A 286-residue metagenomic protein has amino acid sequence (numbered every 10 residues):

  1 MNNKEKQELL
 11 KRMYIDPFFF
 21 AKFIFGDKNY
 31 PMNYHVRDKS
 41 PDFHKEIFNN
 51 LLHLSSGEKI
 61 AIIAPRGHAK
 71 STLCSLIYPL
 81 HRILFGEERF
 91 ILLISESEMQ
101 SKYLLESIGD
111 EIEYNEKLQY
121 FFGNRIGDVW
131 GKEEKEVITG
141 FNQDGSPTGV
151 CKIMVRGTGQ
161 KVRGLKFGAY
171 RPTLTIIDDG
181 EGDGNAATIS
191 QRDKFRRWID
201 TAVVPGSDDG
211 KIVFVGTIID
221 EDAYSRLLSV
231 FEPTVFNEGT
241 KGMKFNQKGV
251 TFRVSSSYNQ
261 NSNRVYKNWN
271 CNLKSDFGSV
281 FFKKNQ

Functional and structural regions predicted by a protein language model:
M1-E58: N-terminal accessory segments
G57-I77: Walker A/P-loop
K59-A61, F90-L92, L174, K211: Residue-level preference for the first positions of well-ordered beta-strands
T72-S75, K102-E106, D222-S229: A short acidic (Asp/Glu
S75-G86: Walker A/P-loop NTP-binding motif
I94-G159: Conserved nucleotide-state-sensing and coupling region of NTP-binding domains
E133-T201: Conserved RecA-like ASCE ATPase "motif II neighborhood" in helicase/translocase motors
D183-Q286: Non-catalytic, compositionally simple segments
